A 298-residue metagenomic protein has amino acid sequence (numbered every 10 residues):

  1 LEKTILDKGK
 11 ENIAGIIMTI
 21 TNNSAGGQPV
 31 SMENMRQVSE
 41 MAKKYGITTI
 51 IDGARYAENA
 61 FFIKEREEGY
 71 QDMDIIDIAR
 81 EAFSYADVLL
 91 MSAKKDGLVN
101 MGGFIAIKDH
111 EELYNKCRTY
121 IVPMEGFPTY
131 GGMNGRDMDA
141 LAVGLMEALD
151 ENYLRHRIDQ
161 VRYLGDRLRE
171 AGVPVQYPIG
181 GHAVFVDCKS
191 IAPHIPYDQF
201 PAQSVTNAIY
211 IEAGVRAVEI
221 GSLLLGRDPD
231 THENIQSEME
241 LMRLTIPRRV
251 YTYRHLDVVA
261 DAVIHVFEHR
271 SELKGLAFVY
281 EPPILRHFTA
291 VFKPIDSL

Functional and structural regions predicted by a protein language model:
L1-V175, P196: Conserved PLP-enzyme active-site core in the AAT-like
N23, K95-D96, H110-E112, M146-A148 (+4 more regions): Short, glycine-/Ser/Thr-/acidic-enriched flexible segments
M101, H182, E240-L244: Short amphipathic alpha-helical segments
E112-L113, P193-P201, R249-V258: Short, conserved charged micro-motifs
A148-L149, E212, L224-L298: PLP-dependent enzyme catalytic core of the Aspartate aminotransferase-like
V161-R162, Q176-C188: Conserved glycine-rich beta-strand-loop-beta hairpin in the small C-terminal domain of fold type I
R162, D166, Q203, N207-I211 (+1 more regions): Feature representing long, continuous alpha-helical segments
K189-R216, D230-S237: Active-site loop ensemble at the mouth of alpha/beta enzyme cores that anchors a bound cofactor
